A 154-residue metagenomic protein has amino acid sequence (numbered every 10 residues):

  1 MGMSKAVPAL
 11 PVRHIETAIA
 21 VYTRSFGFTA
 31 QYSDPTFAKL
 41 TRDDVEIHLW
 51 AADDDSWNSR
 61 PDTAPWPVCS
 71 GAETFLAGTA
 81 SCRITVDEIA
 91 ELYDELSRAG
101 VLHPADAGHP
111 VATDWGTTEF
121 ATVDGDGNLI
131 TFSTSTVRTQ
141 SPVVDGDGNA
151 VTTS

Functional and structural regions predicted by a protein language model:
M1-I19, A80-C82, S133-S154: N-terminal beta-strand motif that seeds the catalytic metal site of vicinal oxygen chelate
R13-E16, S70-G71, F75-D126: Vicinal oxygen chelate
E16-F26, F120, L129: Conserved active-site alpha-helix within GNAT-family acetyltransferase domains
R24-A30, G100-P104: Conserved acetyl-CoA-binding loop of GNAT-fold acetyltransferases
Q31-L76, L129-T134: Conserved short beta-strand elements that form part of the metal-binding/catalytic scaffold of enzyme active sites
D43, D124-D126, D147: Residue-level recognition of short loop/turn positions
A52-D53, T113-D114, A121, T131-T139: Short beta->alpha transition motifs characteristic of CBS
N58-T63, D94-E95, P142-G146: Short, charged, solvent-exposed linker or helix-capping segments at domain edges/interfaces that act as flexible hinges
